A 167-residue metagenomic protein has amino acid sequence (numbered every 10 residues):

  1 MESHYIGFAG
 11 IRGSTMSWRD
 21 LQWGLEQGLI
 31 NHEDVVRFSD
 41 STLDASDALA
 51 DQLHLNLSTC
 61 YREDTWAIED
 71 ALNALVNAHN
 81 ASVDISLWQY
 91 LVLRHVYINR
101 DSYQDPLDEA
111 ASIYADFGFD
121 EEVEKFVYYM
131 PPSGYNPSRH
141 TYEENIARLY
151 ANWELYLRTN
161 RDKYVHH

Functional and structural regions predicted by a protein language model:
M1-H167: Acidic, Ser/Pro/Thr-rich low-complexity regulatory regions and the short amphipathic helical interaction modules they
